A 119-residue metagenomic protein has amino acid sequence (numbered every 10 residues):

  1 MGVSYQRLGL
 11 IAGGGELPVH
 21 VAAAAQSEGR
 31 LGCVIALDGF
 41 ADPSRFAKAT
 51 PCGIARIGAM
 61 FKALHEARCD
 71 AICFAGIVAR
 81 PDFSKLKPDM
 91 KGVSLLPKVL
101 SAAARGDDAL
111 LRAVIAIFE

Functional and structural regions predicted by a protein language model:
V3-L37: N-terminal basic/disordered segments at the start of proteins
G15-E16, A36-A41, I77-R80, A104: Short, ordered loop/turn segments at secondary-structure junctions
L17, T50-L64, A102-D108: Glycine-rich anion/phosphate-binding loops
A24, F46-A49, K85-M90: Glycine-rich loop at the start of a catalytic domain that most often binds anionic cofactors/ligands
Q26, H65, E119: Anion (oxyanion) recognition and catalysis
A36-R56: N-terminal beta-loop-helix "entrance" segment that forms/cooperates in small-molecule cofactor or anionic ligand
F61-S94: Glycine-rich nucleotide/cofactor/substrate-binding loop typically near the N-terminus or early in the first domain
G92-E119: Ligand-binding beta-strand-loop-alpha-helix segment within the catalytic cores of soluble metabolic enzymes
